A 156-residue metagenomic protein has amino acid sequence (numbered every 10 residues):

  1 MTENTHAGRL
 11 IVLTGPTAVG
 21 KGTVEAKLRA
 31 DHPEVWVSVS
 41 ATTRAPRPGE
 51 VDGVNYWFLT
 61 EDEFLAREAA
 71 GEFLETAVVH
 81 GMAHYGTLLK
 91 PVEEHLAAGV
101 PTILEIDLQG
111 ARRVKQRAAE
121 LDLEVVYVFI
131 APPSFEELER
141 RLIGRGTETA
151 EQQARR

Functional and structural regions predicted by a protein language model:
L13: Hydrophobic anchor at the beta1->P-loop junction of P-loop NTPases
P16: P-loop (Walker A) phosphate-binding loop of NTP-binding proteins
V19: ATP-binding Walker
G22: Walker A/P-loop
A30-S38: Post-Walker A helix-loop "phosphate-sensing" segment adjacent to the P-loop in P-loop NTPases
T42-T102, L108-G110: ATP-dependent small-molecule kinase phosphotransfer cores that center on conserved nucleotide phosphate-binding segments
T102-L108, L121-G144: Conserved phosphate-donor/acceptor-positioning beta-strand/loop module used by diverse small-molecule
T147-R156: Small-molecule kinase domains that catalyze NTP-dependent phosphoryl transfer to phosphate-bearing small molecules
